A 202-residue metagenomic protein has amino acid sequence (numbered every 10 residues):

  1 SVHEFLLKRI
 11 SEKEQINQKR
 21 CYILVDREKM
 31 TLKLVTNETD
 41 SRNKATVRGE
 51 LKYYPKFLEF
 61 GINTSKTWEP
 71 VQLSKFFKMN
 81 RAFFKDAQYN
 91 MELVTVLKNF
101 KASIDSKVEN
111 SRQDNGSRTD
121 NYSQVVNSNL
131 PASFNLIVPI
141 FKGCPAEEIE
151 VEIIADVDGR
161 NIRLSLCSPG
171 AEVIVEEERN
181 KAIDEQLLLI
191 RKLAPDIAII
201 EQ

Functional and structural regions predicted by a protein language model:
S1-M79, I104-Q202: C-terminal assembly and membrane-engagement modules of membrane-active proteins
F83-A87: K/R-rich mixed-charge low-complexity regions
N90-I104: Membrane-active amphipathic alpha-helices enriched in small hydrophobic residues
